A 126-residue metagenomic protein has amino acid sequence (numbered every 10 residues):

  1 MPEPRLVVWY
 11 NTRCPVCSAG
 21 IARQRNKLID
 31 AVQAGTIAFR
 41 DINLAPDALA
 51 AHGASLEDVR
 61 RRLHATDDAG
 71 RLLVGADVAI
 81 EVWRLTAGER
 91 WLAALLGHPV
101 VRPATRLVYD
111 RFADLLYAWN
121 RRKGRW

Functional and structural regions predicted by a protein language model:
M1-A31: Local sequence-structure signature of Cys/Sec-based thiol-disulfide redox active-site neighborhoods
R5, T36, R62: A residue-level signal for beta-strand positions that form part of recognition/binding surfaces within mature
D30-Q33, V59: Short, structurally constrained coil/turn elements that cap an alpha-helix or connect an alpha-helix to the following
A34-A45: A short beta-strand-loop structural module common to alpha/beta enzyme folds
N43-W126: Thiol/selenol-based redox catalytic cores and closely related redox-interacting motifs
